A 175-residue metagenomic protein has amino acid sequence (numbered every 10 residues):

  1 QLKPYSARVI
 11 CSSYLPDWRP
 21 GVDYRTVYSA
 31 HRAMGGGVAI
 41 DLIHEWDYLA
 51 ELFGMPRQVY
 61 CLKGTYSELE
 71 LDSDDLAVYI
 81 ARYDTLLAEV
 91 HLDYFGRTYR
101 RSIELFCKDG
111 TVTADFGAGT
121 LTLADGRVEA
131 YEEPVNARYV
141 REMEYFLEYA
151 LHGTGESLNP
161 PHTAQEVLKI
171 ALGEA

Functional and structural regions predicted by a protein language model:
Q1-L62, S67: Predominantly a Rossmann-like dinucleotide-binding segment in NAD(P)-dependent oxidoreductases
S12, G110, E133-Y139: Short coil/turn segments
T26-Y28, T122-D125: Short, basic/glycine-rich phosphate-binding loops at helix/coil junctions that contact nucleotide phosphates
Y28, V128-Y131, Y139-Y145: Interdomain hinge/lid region at the active-site interface of Rossmann-like NAD(P)-dependent oxidoreductases
A33-I40, E129-A137: A short glycine-threonine-serine/GTX helix/turn-capping micro-motif
I40, W46-G119, M143-T154, E174: Contiguous beta-strand/loop segments that form the cofactor/metal-binding neighborhood of enzyme cores
D41-H44, R141, N159-T163: A generic structural signal for residues located within well-ordered alpha-helices of large catalytic or ligand-binding
Y131, Y145-A175: C-terminal helix-rich "cap/oligomerization" subdomain common to oxidoreductases
